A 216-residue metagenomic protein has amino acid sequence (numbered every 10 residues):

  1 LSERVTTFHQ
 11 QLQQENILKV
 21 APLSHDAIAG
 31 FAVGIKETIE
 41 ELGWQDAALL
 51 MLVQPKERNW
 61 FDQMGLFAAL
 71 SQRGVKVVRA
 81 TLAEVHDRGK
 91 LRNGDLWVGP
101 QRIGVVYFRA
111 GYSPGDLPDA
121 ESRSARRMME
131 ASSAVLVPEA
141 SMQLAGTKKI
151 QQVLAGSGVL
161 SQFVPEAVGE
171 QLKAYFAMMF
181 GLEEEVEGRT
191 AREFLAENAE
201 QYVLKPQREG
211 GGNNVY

Functional and structural regions predicted by a protein language model:
S2-Y216: Domain-scale recognition of functional cores that engage charged ligands
